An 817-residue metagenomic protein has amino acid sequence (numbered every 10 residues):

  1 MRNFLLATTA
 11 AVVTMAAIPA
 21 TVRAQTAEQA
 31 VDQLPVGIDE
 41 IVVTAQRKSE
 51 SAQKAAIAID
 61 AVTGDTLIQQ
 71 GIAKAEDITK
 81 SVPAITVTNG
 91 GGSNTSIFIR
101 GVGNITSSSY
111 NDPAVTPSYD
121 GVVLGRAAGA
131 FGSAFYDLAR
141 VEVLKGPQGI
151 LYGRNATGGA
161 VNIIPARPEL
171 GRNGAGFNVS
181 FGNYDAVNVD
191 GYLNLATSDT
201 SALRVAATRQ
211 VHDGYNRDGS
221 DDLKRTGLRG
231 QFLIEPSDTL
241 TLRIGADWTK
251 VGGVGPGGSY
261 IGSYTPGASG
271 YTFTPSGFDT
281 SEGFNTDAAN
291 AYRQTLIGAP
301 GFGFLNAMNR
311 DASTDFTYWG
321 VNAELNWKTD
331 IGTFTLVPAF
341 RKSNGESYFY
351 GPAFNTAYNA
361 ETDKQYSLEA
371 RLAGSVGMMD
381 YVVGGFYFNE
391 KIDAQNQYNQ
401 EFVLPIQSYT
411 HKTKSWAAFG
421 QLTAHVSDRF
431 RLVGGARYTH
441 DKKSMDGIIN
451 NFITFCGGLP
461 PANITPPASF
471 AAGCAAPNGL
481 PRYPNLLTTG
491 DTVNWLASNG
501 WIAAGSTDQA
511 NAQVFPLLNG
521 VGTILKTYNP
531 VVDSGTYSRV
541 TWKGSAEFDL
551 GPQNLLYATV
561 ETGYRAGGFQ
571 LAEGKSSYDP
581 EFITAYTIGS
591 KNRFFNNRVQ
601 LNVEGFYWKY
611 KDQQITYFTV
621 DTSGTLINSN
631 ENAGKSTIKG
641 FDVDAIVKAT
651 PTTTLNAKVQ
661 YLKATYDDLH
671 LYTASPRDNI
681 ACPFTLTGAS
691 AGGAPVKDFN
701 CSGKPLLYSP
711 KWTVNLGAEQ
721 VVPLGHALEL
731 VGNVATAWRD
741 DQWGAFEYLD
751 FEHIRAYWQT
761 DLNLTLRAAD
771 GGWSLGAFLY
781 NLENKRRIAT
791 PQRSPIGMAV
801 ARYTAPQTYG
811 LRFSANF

Functional and structural regions predicted by a protein language model:
M1-Q70, E76-V82, D238-T239, V321 (+2 more regions): N-terminal Sec signal peptide and the immediately downstream disordered periplasmic leader that contains the TonB box
L34-R172, I588: Acidic, small-polar-rich N-terminal luminal/periplasmic segments of exported/outer-membrane proteins
D112-A114, R126, Y136-L228, T239-L240 (+6 more regions): Outer-membrane beta-barrel translocator/receptor signature
N162, G171-R172, N178-S180, V187 (+8 more regions): Periplasmic-side early beta-strands and strand-to-turn transitions of outer-membrane beta-barrels
L233-E235, L372-A373, M378, F386-F388 (+1 more regions): Structural signature of Gram-negative outer-membrane beta-barrels, strongest in the C-terminal barrel of TonB-dependent
K328, T333-A339, S343-F349, D549-R565 (+1 more regions): Membrane-embedded beta-barrel scaffold of Gram-negative outer-membrane proteins
L432, Y607-K609, E631-F746, S814-N816: Gram-negative outer-membrane beta-barrel transporters
K609, T652-T654, A735-A745, L766-F817: C-terminal beta-signal and adjacent terminal beta-strands/loops of Gram-negative outer-membrane beta-barrel proteins
